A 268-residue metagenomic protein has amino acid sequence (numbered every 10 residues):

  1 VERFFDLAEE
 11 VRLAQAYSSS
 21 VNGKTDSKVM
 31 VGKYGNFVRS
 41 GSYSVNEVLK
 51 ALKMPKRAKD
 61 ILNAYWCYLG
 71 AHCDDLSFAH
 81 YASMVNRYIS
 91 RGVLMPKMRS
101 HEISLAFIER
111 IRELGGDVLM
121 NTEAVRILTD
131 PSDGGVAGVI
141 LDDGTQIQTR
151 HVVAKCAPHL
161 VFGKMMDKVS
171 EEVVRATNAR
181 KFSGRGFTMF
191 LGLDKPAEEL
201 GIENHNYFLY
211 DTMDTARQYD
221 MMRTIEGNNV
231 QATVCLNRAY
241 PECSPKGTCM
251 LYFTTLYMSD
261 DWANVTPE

Functional and structural regions predicted by a protein language model:
V1-A8, V38-V45, A58-K59, P96-S100 (+5 more regions): Generic structural signal for well-ordered, non-membrane alpha-helical segments in soluble metabolic enzymes
V1-L76: Rossmann-like flavin
D60-I61, M120, A154: General beta-strand structural signal in soluble alpha/beta enzymes
L76-Y88, K246-T248, F253-L256: Residues forming anionic-ligand binding surfaces in small-molecule and nucleic-acid pockets of primarily soluble enzymes
A82-D142, R150: Helical element adjacent to the flavin cofactor pocket in flavoenzyme catalytic cores
V125-S244: Mid-domain catalytic core of redox enzymes that form a hydrophobic substrate pocket/lid adjacent to a catalytic redox
A232-E268: FAD-dependent oxidoreductase catalytic-site/capping-region signature
